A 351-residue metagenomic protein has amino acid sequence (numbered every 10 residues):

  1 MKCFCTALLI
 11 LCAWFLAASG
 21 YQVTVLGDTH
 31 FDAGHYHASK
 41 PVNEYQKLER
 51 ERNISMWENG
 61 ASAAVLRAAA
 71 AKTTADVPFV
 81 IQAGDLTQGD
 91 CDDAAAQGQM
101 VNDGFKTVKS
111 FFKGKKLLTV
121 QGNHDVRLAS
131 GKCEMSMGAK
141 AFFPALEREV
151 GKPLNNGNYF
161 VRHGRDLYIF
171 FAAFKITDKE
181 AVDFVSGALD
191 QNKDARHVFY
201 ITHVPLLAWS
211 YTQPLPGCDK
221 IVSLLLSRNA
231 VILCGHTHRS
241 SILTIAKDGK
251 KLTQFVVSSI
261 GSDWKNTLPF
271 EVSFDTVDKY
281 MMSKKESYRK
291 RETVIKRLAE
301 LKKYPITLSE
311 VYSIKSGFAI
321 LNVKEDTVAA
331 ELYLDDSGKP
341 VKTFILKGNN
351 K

Functional and structural regions predicted by a protein language model:
M1-C5: Positively charged n-region of N-terminal signal peptides that target proteins for export
T6-F15: Bacterial N-terminal signal peptides
A17-A95: N-terminal active-site segment of His-dependent metallophosphoesterases
Y21, F31-H37, D178-E180, D263-N266 (+1 more regions): Short, solvent-exposed loop/turn elements at domain surfaces
D28, G84-D85, G122-N123, H203 (+1 more regions): Active-site glycine-centered loops adjacent to acidic/histidine catalytic or metal-binding residues that shape
V42-R50, C91-G187, N192, G217-V231 (+3 more regions): Extended active-site neighborhood of metal-dependent phosphoesterases/phosphodiesterases
N192-S210: Short acidic, glycine-rich surface-loop motifs adjacent to enzyme active sites
